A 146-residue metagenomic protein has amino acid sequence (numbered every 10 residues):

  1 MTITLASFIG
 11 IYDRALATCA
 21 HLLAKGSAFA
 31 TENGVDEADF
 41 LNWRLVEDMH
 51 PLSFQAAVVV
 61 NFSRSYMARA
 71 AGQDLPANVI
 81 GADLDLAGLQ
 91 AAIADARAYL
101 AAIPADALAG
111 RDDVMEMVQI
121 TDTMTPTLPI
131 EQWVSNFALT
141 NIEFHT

Functional and structural regions predicted by a protein language model:
M1-I3, N42, A56-Y99, M117-D122: Short, helix-capping/interhelical loops that line the mouth of catalytic, cofactor-, or ligand-binding pockets
L5-L16: A conserved active-site cap/scaffold subdomain adjacent to cofactor or substrate pockets
L16-L23, S63, M67, R97-L100 (+2 more regions): A structural signal for well-ordered alpha-helices, especially hydrophobic packing surfaces of coiled-coils
C19-N33: Long, well-ordered alpha-helical segments
A30-N42, A102-V134: Acidic interhelical loop/turn segments
L41-P76, T125-T146: Short, contiguous alpha-helical
